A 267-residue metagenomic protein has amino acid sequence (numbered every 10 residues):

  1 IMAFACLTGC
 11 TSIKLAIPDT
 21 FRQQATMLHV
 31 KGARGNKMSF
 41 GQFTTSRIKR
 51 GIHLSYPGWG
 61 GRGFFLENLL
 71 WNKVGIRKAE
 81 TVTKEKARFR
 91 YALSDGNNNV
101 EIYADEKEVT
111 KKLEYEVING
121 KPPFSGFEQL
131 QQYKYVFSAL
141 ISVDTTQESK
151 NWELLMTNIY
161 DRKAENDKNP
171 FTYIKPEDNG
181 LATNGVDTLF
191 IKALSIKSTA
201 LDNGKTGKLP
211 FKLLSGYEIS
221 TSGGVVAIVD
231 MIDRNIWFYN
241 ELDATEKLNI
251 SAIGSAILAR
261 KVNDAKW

Functional and structural regions predicted by a protein language model:
I1-M2: Sec-dependent signal peptide recognition, specifically the positively charged N-region followed immediately by
C6-G9: C-terminal motif of bacterial Sec signal peptides marking the signal peptidase cleavage site
T11-W267: Intrinsically disordered, low-complexity proline/glycine-rich segments
